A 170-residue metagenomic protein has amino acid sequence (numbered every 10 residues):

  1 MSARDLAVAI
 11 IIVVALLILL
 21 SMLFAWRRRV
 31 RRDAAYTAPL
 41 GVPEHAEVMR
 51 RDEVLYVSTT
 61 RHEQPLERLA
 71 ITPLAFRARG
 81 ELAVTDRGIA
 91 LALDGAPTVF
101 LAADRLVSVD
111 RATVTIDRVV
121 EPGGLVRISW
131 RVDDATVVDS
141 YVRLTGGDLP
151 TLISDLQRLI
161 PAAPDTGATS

Functional and structural regions predicted by a protein language model:
M1, A35-A46, A162-S170: Actinobacteria-biased recognition of intrinsically disordered, low-complexity terminal regions
M1-I12: Feature marks short, highly hydrophobic, charge-poor N-terminal signal-anchor/signal peptide-like helices that anchor
I12-L19: Core hydrophobic alpha-helical transmembrane segments of single-pass membrane proteins
V14, T98, D148-L152: Short amphipathic alpha-helical segments
M22-L82: Anionic N-terminal interaction surfaces
R28, V109-S170: Acidic, Ser/Thr- and proline-rich intrinsically disordered linker/docking segments of eukaryotic scaffolds
L74, G80-I116: Phosphoinositide-binding peripheral membrane targeting modules
R77, A83-V84, R127, D134: Short leucine-rich amphipathic alpha-helices used at interfaces
